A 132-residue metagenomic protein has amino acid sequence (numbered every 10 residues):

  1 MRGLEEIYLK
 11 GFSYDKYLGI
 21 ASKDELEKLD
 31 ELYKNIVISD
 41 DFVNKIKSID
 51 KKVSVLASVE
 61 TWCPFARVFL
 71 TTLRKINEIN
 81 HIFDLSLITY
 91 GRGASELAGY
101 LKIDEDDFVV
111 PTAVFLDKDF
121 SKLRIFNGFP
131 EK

Functional and structural regions predicted by a protein language model:
M1-K51: N-terminal leader/targeting and pre-domain segments
D24, K47-I49, T61, L101 (+1 more regions): A structural signal for the main folded, soluble domain(s) of proteins
N44-I79: Local sequence-structure signature of Cys/Sec-based thiol-disulfide redox active-site neighborhoods
V53, H81, V109-A113: Generic beta-strand structural signal
L56-E60, L73, H81-L97: Thiol-based oxidoreductase modules, predominantly thioredoxin-like and allied folds used for disulfide exchange
T71, I79-D84, G128-K132: Sequence context surrounding c-type heme c attachment/ligation sites in exported
A94-F108: Short Fe-S-cluster ligation motifs
D107-K132: Non-catalytic, surface beta->alpha helical segment in thiol-disulfide oxidoreductase systems
